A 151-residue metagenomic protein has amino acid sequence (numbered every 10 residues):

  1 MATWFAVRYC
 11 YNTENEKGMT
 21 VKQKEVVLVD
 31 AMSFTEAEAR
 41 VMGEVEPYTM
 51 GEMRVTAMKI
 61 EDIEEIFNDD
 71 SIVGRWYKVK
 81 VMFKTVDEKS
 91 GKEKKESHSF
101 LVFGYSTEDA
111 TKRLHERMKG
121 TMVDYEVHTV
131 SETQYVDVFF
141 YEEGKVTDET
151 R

Functional and structural regions predicted by a protein language model:
M1-V7, M19-T20, G43-D87, E126-R151: Intrinsic disorder/low-complexity detector
T3-Y9, E25-L28, A37, V41 (+4 more regions): Short, structured motif recognition centered on aromatic/hydrophobic residues
Y11-E16, M32-E36, T56-A57: Short low-complexity stretches enriched in small and charged residues
N12-D30, P47-M50, D87, K92-F100 (+2 more regions): A cross-kingdom feature marking solvent-exposed beta-strand/loop segments within repeated, beta-rich binding/scaffold
T13, T35, T85-D87, E108: Residues that cap or initiate secondary-structure elements
A31-F34, D70, G104-E108: A short, structured loop/turn motif at beta-sheet edges
M32-Y48: Generic amphipathic, hydrophobic interface segment in small proteins and small subunits
S99-F139: Mixed-charge, glycine-accented linear interaction segment located at domain edges/termini
